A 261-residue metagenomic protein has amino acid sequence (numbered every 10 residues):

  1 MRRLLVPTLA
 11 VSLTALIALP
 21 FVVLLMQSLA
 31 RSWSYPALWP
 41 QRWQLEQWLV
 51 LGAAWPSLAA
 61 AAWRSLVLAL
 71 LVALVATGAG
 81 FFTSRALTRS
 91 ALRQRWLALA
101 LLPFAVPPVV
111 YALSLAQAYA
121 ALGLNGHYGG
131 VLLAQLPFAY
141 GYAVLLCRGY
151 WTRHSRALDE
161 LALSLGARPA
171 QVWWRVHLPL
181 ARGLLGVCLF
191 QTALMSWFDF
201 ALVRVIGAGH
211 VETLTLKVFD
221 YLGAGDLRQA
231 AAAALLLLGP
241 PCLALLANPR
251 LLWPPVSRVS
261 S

Functional and structural regions predicted by a protein language model:
R2-S34, L49-T152, L180, L184-F200 (+3 more regions): Membrane-water interface segments at the C-terminal ends of transmembrane alpha-helices in multi-pass inner-membrane
P36-Q41, D199-R228, S261: Glycine-rich helix-loop "coupling/hinge" segments at transmembrane-helix boundaries in multipass transporters
W39-L51: Luminal/periplasmic active-site loops of membrane-embedded glycosylation enzymes
A134, D159-E160: Short alpha-helical segment that forms part of, or immediately flanks, the ligand-binding pocket in carbohydrate-active
R153-L158, S257: Short glycine/proline-centered loop/turn elements that form peptide/ligand docking sites
E160-A181: Short helix-to-coil transition segments within interhelical loops that connect adjacent transmembrane helices
L251-S261: Short cytosolic juxtamembrane segments of multi-pass membrane proteins
